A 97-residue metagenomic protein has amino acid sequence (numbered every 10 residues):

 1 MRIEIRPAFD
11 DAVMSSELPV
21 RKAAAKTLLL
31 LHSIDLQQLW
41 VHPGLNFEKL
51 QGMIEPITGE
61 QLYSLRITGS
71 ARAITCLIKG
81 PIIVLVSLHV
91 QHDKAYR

Functional and structural regions predicted by a protein language model:
M1-A71, I78-V84, L88-R97: Basic, Lys/Arg-enriched alpha-helical interface segments
